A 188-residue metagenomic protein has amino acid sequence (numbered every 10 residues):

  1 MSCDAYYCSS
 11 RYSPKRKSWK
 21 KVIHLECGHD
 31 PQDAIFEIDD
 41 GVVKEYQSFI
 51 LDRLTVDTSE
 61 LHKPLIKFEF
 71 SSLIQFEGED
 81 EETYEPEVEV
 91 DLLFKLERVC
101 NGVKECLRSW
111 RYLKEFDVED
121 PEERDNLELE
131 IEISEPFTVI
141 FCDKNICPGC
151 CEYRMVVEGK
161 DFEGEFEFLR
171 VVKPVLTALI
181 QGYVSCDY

Functional and structural regions predicted by a protein language model:
S2-Y188: Extracellular jelly-roll beta-sandwich "head" domains, especially the C-terminal globular C1q domain
